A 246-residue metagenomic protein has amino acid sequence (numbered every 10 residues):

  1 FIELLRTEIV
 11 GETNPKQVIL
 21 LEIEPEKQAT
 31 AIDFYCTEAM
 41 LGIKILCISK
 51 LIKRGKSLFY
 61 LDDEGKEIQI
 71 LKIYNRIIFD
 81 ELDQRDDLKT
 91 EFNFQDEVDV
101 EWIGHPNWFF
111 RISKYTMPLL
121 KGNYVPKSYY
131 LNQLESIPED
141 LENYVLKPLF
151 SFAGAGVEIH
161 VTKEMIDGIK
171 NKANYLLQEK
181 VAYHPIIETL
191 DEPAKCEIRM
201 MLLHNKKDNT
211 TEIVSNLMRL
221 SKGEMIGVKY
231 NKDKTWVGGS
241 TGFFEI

Functional and structural regions predicted by a protein language model:
F1-I246: Domain-scale recognition of functional cores that engage charged ligands
